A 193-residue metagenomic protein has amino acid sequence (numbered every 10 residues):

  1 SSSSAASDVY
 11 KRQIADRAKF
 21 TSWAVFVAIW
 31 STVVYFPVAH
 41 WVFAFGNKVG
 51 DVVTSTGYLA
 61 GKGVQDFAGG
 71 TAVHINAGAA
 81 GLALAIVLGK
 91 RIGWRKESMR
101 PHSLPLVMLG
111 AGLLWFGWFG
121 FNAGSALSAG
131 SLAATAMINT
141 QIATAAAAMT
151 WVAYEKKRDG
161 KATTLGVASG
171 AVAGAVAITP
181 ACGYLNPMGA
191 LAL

Functional and structural regions predicted by a protein language model:
S1-A6, Y10: Single conserved hydrophobic/aromatic residue that forms the stacking wall/gate of nucleotide- or nucleobase-binding
A15-V25, H40-W41: A conserved hydrophobic secondary-structure block that centers on an alpha-helix together with its immediately flanking
A24-V34, A168-A173: Central hydrophobic cores of alpha-helical transmembrane segments in multi-pass integral membrane proteins
I29-D51, A85-G89: Hydrophobic alpha-helical segments and their helix-loop junctions in multi-pass secondary transporters
H40-G70, L127-A133: Inter-helical loop and helix-membrane interface segments of multi-pass membrane transporters/permeases
A68-G78, F119-A123: Histidine-centered catalytic micro-motifs
I75-A85, A143-T150: Hydrophobic cores of alpha-helical transmembrane segments in multi-pass inner/ER membrane proteins, independent
K90-L193: Accessory "access/gating" subregions that flank catalytic or transport cores
